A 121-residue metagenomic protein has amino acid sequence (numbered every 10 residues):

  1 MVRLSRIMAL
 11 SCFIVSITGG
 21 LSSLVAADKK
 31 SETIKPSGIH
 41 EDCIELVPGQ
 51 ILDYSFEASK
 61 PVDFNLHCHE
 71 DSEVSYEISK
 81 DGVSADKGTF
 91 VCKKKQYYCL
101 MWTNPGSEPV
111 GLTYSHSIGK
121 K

Functional and structural regions predicted by a protein language model:
M1-S11: Bacterial N-terminal signal peptides that target proteins for export
C12-F13, D81: Exposed boundary/loop context
V15-S23: C-terminal segment of classical bacterial N-terminal signal peptides
S23-K121: Acidic, Ser/Thr/Pro
